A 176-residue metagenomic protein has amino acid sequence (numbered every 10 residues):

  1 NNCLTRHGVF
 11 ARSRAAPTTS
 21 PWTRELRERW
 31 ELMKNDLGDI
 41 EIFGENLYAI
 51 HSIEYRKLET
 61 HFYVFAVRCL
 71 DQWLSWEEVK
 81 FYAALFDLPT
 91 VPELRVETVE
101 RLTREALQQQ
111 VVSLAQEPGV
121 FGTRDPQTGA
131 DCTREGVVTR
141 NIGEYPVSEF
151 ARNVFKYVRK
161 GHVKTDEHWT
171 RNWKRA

Functional and structural regions predicted by a protein language model:
N1-A176: Core nucleotide-handling region used for phosphoryl-transfer chemistry
